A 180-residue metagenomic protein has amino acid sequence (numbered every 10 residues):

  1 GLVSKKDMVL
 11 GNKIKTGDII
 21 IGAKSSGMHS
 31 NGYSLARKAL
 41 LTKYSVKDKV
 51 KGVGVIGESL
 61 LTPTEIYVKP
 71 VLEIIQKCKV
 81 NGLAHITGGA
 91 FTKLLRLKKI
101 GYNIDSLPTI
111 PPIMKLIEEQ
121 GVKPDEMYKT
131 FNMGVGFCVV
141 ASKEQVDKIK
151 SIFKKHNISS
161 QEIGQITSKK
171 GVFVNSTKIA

Functional and structural regions predicted by a protein language model:
G1-K5, S34-Y44, K98-G101: A glycine- and small-aliphatic-rich helix-loop capping segment at beta-alpha/alpha-beta transitions that lines
G1-S34, Q165, N175-K178: Glycine-rich anion-binding loops of enzyme active sites
I21-G27, L40-Y44, I75: Short, well-ordered alpha-helical segments in soluble proteins
K43, K47-L61, E65-A180: Glycine-/charge-enriched secondary-structure boundary and capping motifs
